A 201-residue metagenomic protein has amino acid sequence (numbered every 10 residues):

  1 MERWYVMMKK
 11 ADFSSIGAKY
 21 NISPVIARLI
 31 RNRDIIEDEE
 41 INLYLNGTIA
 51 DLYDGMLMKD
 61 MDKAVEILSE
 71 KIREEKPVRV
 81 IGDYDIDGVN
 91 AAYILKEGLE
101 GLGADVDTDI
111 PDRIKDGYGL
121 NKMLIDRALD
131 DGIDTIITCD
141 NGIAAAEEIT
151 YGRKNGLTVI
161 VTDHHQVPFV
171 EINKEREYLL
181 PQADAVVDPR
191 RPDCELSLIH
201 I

Functional and structural regions predicted by a protein language model:
M1-I199: Replace "Mg2+/Mn2+-dependent" with "divalent metal-dependent
